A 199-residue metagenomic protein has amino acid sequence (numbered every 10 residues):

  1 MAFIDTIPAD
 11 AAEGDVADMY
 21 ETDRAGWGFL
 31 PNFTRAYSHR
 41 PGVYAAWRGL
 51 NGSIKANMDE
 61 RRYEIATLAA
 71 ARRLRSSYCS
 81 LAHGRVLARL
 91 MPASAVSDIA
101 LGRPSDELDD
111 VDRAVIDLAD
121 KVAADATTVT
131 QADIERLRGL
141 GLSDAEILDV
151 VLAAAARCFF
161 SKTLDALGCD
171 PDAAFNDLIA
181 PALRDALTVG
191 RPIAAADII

Functional and structural regions predicted by a protein language model:
M1-I199: Hydrophobic alpha-helical segments
